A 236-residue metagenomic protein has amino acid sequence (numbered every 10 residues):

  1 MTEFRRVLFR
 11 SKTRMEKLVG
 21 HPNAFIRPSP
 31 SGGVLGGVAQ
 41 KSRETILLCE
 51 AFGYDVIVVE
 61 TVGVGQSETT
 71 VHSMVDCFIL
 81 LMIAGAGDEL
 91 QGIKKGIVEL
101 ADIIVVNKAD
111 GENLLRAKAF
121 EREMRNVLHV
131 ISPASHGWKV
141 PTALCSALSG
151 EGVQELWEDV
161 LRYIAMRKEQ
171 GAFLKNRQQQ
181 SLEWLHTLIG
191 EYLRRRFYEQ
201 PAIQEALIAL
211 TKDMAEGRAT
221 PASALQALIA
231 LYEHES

Functional and structural regions predicted by a protein language model:
M1-E3: Short, exposed "boundary/linker" segments that immediately precede the start of a downstream structural module
R5-S67, M74-L81, D88-E89: Nucleotide-state-sensitive switch-loop elements of NTP-binding domains
H21-A24, M74-C77, E99-D102, G137-P141: Short glycine-/polar-rich loops that comprise or flank the Walker A/P-loop and associated switch/sensor motifs
S31-G33, G63-G65, A84-D88, A109-L114 (+1 more regions): Conserved nucleotide-binding/hydrolysis micro-motifs of P-loop NTPases
S42, E60, I97, N107 (+2 more regions): Residue-level signature of catalytic and energy-coupling elements of molecular machines, predominantly ATP/GTP-dependent
T45, T70, M74, I93-G96 (+4 more regions): Alpha-helical scaffold elements adjacent to nucleotide-binding pockets in ATP/GTP-utilizing enzyme cores
I103, A109-Q170: Canonical P-loop GTPase G-domain recognition
L144, E155-E235: Long, well-ordered amphipathic alpha-helical subdomains in the mid-to-C-terminal portions of large enzyme subunits
